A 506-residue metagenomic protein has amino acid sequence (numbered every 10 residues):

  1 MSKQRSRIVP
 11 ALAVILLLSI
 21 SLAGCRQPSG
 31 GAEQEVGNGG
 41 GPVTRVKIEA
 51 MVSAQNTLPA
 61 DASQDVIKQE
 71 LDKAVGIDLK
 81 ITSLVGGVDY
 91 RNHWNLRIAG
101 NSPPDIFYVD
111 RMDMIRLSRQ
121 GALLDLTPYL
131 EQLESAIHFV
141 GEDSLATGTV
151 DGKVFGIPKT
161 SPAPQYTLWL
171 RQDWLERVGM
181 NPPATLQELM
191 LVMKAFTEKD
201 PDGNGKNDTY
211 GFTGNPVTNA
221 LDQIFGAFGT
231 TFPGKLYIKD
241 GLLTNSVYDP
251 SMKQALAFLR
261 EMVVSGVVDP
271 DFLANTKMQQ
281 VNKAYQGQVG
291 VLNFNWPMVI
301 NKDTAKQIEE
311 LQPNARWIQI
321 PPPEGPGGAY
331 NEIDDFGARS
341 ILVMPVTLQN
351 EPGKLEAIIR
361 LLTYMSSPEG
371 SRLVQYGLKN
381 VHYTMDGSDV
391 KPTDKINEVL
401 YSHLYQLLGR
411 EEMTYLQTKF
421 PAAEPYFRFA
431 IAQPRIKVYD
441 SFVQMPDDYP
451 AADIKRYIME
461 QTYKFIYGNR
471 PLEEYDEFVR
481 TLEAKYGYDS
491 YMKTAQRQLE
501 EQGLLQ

Functional and structural regions predicted by a protein language model:
S2, L22-Q172, E176-E188, Q223 (+5 more regions): Conserved N-terminal structural module of periplasmic/extracytoplasmic solute-binding proteins
Q4-P28: Sec-dependent N-terminal signal peptides of Gram-positive bacterial secreted proteins and lipoproteins
A62, E356-K464, N469: Conserved small-residue motifs centered on glycine
V75, L79, I98, S102-D105 (+21 more regions): A generic secondary-structure signal for well-formed alpha-helical elements
K80-I115, K199, N275-W296, N301 (+2 more regions): Periplasmic binding protein-like
D151-N219, K235-K283, L292, M344-Y364 (+2 more regions): Helix-loop-helix "hinge/cap" segment bordering the ligand-binding cleft or interdomain interface
R171-Q172, G234-K239, A338-L342, Q433-Y439 (+1 more regions): Short acidic (Asp/Glu) and glycine-rich catalytic loops that position anionic groups and cofactors
V217-A227, T231, R260-Y401: Extracytoplasmic/periplasmic substrate-binding proteins
